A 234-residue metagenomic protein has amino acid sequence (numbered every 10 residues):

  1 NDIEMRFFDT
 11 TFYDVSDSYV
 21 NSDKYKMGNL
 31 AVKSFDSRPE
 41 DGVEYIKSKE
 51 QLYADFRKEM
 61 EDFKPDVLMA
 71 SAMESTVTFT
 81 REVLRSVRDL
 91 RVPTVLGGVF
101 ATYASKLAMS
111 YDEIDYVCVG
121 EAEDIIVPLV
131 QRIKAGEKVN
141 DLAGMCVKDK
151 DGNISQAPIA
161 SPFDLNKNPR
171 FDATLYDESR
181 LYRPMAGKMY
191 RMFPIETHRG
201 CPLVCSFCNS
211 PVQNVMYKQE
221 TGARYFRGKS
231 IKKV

Functional and structural regions predicted by a protein language model:
D2, D141-L142, S230-V234: Short, intrinsically disordered, charge-balanced linker/junction segments flanking boundaries in proteins
I3-S16: A short beta-strand-loop structural module common to alpha/beta enzyme folds
F12, E44-P162: Glycine-rich beta-alpha loop elements in corrinoid/cobalamin-binding modules across cobalamin-dependent enzymes
Y13, Y19-N21, K33, A54-F63 (+1 more regions): Conserved Radical SAM active-site core
Y13-S18, S105, K150, L203 (+1 more regions): Flexible glycine/acidic-rich beta-alpha junction loops that bind and position SAM and/or redox cofactors in anaerobic
D14-E50: Charged, often glycine-rich, active-site loop that binds/positions anionic groups
D17-N21, P158-A160, N168, F207-C208: Short aromatic-enriched loop/helix-cap "lid" or pocket-rim segments at secondary-structure transitions that line
N166-V234: Radical SAM [4Fe-4S] cluster-binding motif and immediate context
